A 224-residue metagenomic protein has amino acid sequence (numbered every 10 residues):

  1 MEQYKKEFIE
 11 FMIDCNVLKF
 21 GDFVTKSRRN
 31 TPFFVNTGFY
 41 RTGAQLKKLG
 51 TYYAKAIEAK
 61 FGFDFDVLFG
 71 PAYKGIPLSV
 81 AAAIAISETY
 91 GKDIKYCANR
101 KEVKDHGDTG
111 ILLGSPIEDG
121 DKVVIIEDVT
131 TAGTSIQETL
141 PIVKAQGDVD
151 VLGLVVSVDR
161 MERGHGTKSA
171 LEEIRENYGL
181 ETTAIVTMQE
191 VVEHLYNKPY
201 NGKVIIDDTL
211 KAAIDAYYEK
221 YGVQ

Functional and structural regions predicted by a protein language model:
M1-I126, T131-Q224: PRPP-associated nucleotide enzymes
